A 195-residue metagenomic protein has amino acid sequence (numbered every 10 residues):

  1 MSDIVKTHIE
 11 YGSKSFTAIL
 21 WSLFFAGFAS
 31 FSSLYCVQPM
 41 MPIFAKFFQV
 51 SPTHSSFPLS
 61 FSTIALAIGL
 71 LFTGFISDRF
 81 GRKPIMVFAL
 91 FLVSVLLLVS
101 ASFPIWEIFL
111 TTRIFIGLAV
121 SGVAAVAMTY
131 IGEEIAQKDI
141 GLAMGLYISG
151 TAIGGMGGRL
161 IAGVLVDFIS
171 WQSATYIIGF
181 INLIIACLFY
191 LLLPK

Functional and structural regions predicted by a protein language model:
M1-A26: Cytosolic juxtamembrane N-terminal segment immediately preceding the first transmembrane helix of multi-pass
I19-P52: Extracytoplasmic
F31, Y35, G117-A125, M156: Small-residue-rich segments within alpha-helical transmembrane domains of MFS-like 12-TM solute carriers
Y35, T63-L71, G155-M156: Residue-level signature of mid-helix packing/kink "hotspots" within the transmembrane helices of 12-pass Major
I68-E107: Conserved MFS/SLC helix-loop-helix module at the cytosolic interface between two early adjacent transmembrane helices
I108, Q137, L146-L193: Helix-loop-helix hairpin linking two adjacent transmembrane segments in secondary transporters
T112-T151: Cytoplasmic helix-loop-helix junction between adjacent transmembrane helices in 12-TM secondary transporters
